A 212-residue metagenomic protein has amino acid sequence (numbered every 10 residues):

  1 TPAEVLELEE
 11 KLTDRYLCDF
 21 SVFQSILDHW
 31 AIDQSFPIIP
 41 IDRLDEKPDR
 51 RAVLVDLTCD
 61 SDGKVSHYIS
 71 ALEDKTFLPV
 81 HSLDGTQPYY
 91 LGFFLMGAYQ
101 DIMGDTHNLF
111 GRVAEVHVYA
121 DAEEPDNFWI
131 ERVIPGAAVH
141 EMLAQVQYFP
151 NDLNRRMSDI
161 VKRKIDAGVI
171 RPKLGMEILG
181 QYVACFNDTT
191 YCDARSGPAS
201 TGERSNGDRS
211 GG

Functional and structural regions predicted by a protein language model:
T1-G202: Charged (often Lys/Glu-rich) extended helix/loop segments that serve as interaction or gating elements
F23, S210-G211: A generic signature of intrinsically disordered, low-complexity regions enriched in glycine/proline and charged/polar
